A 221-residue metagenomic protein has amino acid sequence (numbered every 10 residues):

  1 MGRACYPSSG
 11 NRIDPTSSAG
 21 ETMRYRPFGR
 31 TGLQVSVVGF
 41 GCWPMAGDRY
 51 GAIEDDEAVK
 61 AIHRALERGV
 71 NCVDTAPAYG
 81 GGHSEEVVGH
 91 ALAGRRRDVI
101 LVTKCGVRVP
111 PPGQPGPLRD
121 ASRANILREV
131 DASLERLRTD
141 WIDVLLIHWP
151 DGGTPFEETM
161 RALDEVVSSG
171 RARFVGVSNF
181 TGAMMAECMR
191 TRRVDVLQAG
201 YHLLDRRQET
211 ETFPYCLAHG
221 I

Functional and structural regions predicted by a protein language model:
R3-V99: N-terminal binding-site loop/beta-alpha segment at the start of enzyme catalytic domains that lines or forms
A19, Y25, G81, P150-I221: Beta/alpha (TIM)-barrel catalytic core signal, keyed to glycine-rich beta->alpha loops juxtaposed to Asp/Glu that bind
F28, F40, A58, V73 (+8 more regions): Conserved, mostly hydrophobic/aromatic
L33-V38, G69-N71, R95-V99, T139-D143 (+3 more regions): Short, well-ordered coil/turn segments that N-cap beta-strands
C42, T75-P77, T103-C105, L146-W149 (+2 more regions): A cross-domain feature marking catalytic cores of carbohydrate-active enzymes and several ubiquitous metabolic/repair
P44-D56, P112-L127: Active-site mouth loops of central-metabolism enzymes
A58, I62, R123-I126, V130 (+2 more regions): Aromatic/hydrophobic pocket-lining residues that form the small-molecule binding cavity in soluble enzyme cores
N125-L146: CE4/NodB-like, metal-dependent polysaccharide N-deacetylase domain that modifies extracellular/periplasmic N-acetylated
